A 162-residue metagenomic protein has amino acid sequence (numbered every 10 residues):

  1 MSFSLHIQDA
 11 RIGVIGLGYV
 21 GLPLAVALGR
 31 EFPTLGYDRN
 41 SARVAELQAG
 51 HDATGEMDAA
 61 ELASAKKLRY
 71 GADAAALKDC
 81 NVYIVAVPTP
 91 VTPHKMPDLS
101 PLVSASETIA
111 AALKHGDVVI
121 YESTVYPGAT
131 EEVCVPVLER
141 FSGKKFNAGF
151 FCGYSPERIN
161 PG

Functional and structural regions predicted by a protein language model:
S2-R11, P33-L35, R39-V82, P88-M96 (+1 more regions): Conserved N-terminal Rossmann-fold NAD(P) cofactor-binding segment
L17: Glycine-rich Rossmann-fold phosphate-binding loop(s) that bind the pyrophosphate of adenine dinucleotide cofactors
G21-L22: N-terminal Rossmann-fold NAD(P) dinucleotide-binding loop
L28: Aromatic pocket-lining residues of Rossmann-like dinucleotide-binding sites
V91-R158: Rossmann-like NAD(P)(H) cofactor-binding subdomain of soluble oxidoreductases
N160-G162: Short, intrinsically disordered, charge-balanced linker/junction segments flanking boundaries in proteins
